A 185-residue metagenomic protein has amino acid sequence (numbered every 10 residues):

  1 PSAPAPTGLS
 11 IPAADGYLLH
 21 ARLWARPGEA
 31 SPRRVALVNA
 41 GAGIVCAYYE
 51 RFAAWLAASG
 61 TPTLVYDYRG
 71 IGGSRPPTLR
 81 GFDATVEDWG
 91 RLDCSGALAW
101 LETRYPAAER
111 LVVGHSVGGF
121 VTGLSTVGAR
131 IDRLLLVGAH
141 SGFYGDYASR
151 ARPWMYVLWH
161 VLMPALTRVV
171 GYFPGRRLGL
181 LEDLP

Functional and structural regions predicted by a protein language model:
P1-G28: N-terminal cap/lid segment of alpha/beta-hydrolase-fold proteins
E29-S31, L101-A108: Glycine-rich phosphate-binding loop signature in dinucleotide/nucleotide-binding domains
R33, V38-I44: Active-site glycine-rich loops that stabilize anionic/oxyanionic intermediates across multiple enzyme folds
R33-V35, E109-L111, R133: Structural motif
C46-T78: Conserved alpha/beta-hydrolase
D83-R104: Alpha/beta-hydrolase active-site loop
V113, V117-L184: Alpha/beta-hydrolase-fold enzymes
